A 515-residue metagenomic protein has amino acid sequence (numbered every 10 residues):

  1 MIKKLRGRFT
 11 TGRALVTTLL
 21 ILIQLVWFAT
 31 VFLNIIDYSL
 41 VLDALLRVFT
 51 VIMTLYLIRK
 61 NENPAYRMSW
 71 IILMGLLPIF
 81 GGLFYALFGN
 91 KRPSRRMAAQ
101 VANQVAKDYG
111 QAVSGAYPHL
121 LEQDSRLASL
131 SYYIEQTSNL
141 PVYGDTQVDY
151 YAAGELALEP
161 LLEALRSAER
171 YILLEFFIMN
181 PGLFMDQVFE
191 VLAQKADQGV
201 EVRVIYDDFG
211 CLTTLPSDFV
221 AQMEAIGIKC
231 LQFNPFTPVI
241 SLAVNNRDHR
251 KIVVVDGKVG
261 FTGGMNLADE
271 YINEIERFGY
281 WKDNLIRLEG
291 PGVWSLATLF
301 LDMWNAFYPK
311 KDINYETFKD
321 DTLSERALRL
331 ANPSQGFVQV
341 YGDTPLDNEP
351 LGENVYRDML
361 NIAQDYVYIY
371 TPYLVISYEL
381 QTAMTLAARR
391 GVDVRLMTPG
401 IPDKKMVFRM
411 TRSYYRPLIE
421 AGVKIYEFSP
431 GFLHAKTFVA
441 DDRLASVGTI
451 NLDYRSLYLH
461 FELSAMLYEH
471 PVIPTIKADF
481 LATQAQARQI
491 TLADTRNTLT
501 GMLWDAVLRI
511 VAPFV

Functional and structural regions predicted by a protein language model:
M1-N354, D358, I362, P402 (+5 more regions): N-terminal localization/anchoring segments of enzymes in phospholipid and broader phosphate metabolism
N361, T382-T385, R395, R412-R416: Internal, well-ordered alpha-helical scaffold/interface segments that support domain packing or protein-protein contacts
Y370-T371, T398, F428, V447-G448: Thr-Gly-centered strand-to-loop micro-motif
Y373-R395, P399, K404: Helical hairpin unit composed of two closely spaced alpha helices linked by a short loop
E379-Q381, F408-M410, A440: Histidine/acidic-residue-rich catalytic or RNA/ligand-binding cores of hydrolases and nuclease-related proteins
K436: Catalytic-core elements of nucleic-acid end-processing and repair enzymes
